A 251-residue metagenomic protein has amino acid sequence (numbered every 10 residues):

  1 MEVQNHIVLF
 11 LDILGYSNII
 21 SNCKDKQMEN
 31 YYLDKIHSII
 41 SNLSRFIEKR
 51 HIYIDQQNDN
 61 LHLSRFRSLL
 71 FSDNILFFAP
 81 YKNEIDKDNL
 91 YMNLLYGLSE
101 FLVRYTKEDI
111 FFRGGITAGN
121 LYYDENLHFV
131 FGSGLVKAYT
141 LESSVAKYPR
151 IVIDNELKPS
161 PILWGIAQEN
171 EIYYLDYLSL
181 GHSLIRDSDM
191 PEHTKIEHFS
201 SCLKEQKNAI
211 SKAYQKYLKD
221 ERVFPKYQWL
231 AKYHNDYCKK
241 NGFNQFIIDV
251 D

Functional and structural regions predicted by a protein language model:
Q4-H6: Conserved catalytic motifs of the protein kinase core domain
V8-S17: Catalytic-site or vestigial catalytic-site microsegments of nucleotide-handling domains
S21-Y31, E84-L90: Short, flexible/disordered intra-domain loops and linkers
D25-N60: Active-site-proximal alpha-helical element of nucleotidyl cyclase-like catalytic domains and analogous helices
I52-N93, L102-S133: Catalytic core of nucleotidyl cyclases, primarily class III adenylyl/guanylyl cyclases
T106-K107, R113-G114, A118, L135-N155: Catalytic/regulatory signature loops of cyclic-dinucleotide turnover enzymes and related class III nucleotidyl cyclases
L127-K137, L163-E169: Short, surface-exposed, charged loop/turn segments at secondary-structure junctions
K147-D251: Intrinsically disordered, glycine/charged-rich C-terminal tails and inter-domain linkers that flank nucleotidyl cyclase
